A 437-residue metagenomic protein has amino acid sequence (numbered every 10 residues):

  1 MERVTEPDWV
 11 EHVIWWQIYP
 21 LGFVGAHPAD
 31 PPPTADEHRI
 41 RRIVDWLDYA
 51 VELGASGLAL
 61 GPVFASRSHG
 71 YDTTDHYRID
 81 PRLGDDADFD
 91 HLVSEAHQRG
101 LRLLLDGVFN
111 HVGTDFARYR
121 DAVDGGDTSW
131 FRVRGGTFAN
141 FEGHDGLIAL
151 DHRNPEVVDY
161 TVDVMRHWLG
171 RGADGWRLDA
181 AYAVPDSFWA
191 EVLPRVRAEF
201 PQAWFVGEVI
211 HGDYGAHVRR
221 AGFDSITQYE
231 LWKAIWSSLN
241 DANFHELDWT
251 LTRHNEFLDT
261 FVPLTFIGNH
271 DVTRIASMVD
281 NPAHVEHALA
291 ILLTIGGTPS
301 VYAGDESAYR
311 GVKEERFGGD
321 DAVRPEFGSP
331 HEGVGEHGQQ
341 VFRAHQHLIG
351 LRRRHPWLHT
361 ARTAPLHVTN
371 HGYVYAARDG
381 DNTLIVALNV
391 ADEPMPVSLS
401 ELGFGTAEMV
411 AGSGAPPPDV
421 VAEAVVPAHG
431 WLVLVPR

Functional and structural regions predicted by a protein language model:
E2-W15, Y19-G57, V63-R171, E191-V192 (+2 more regions): Substrate-binding/active-site clefts of carbohydrate-active enzymes
E6-E11, A26, D30-A35, D248-W249 (+2 more regions): Loop/helix patches that line or flank the sugar-binding groove of alpha-linked glycan CAZymes
I14-Q17, L58-L60, L103-L105, W176 (+4 more regions): Hydrophobic faces of well-ordered beta-strands that scaffold small-molecule active sites in alpha/beta enzyme cores
L21, V63, V108-N110, A181-A183 (+3 more regions): Active-site beta-loop-alpha junctions enriched in small/polar residues
S94-H97, D163, D179-P263, I291 (+2 more regions): Active-site-proximal helices and loops of the catalytic beta/alpha 8
L104, G175-A181, I275-A276: Short catalytic-loop micro-motif centered on adjacent basic/acidic residues
E401-G414: Solvent-exposed beta-hairpin/edge-strand motifs
P418-R437: C-terminal beta-strand-rich structural cap/linker in extracellular carbohydrate-active enzymes
